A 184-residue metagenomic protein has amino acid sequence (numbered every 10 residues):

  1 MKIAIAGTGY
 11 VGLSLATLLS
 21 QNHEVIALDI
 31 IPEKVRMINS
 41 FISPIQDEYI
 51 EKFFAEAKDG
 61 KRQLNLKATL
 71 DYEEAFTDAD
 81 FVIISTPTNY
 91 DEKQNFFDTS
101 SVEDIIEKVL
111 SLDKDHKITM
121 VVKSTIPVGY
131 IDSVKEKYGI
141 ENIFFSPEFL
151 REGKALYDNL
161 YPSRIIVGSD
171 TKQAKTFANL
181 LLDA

Functional and structural regions predicted by a protein language model:
M1-A184: Structural/interface elements that position substrates and couple domains in central-metabolism enzymes
